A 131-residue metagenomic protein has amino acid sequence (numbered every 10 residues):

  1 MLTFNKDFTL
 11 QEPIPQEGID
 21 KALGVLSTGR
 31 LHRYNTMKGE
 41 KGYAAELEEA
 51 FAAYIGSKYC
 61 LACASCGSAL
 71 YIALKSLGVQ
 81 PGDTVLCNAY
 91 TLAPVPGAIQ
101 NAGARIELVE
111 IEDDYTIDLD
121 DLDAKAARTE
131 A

Functional and structural regions predicted by a protein language model:
M1-K75, Q80, D123: Conserved PLP-binding active-site segment in aminotransferase class I/II-type PLP enzymes
K75-A131: PLP-dependent aminotransferase-like
